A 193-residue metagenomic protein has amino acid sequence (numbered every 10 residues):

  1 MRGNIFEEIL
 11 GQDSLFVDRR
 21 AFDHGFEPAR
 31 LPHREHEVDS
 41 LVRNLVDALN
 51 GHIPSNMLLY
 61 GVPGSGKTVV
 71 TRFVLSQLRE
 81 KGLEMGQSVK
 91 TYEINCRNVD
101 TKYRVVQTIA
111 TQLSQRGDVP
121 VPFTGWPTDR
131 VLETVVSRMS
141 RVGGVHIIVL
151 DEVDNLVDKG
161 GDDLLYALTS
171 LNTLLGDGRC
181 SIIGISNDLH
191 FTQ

Functional and structural regions predicted by a protein language model:
R2-F6, L10-F16, D23, H52-P54 (+3 more regions): Mid-core helix/loop region of P-loop NTP-binding domains shared across ATPases and GTPases
R20-D39: Dynamic helix-loop-helix/coil hinge segments at AAA+ ATPase domain boundaries and subdomain interfaces
R34, Y60-V62, R97, I185: Structured beta-strand/turn binding interfaces of compact recognition modules in eukaryotic regulators
D39-N50: Pre-Walker A adenine-sensing motif
I53-L75: Walker A/P-loop nucleotide-binding motif
N56-L58, K81-N98: Conserved catalytic segments around the Walker B and adjacent sensor/switch elements of P-loop NTPase domains
L78, G82, N172: Active-site catalytic pocket residues across diverse enzymes, especially alpha/beta-hydrolases
